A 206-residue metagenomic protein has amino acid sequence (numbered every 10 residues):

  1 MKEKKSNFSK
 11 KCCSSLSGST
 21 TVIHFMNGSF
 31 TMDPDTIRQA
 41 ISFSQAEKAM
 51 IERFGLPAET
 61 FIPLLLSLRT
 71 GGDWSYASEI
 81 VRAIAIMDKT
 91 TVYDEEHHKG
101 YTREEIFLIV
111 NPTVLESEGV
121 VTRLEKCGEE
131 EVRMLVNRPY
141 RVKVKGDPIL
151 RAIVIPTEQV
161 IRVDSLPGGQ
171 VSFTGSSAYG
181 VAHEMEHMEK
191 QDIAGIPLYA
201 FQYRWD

Functional and structural regions predicted by a protein language model:
M1-D206: Positively charged
